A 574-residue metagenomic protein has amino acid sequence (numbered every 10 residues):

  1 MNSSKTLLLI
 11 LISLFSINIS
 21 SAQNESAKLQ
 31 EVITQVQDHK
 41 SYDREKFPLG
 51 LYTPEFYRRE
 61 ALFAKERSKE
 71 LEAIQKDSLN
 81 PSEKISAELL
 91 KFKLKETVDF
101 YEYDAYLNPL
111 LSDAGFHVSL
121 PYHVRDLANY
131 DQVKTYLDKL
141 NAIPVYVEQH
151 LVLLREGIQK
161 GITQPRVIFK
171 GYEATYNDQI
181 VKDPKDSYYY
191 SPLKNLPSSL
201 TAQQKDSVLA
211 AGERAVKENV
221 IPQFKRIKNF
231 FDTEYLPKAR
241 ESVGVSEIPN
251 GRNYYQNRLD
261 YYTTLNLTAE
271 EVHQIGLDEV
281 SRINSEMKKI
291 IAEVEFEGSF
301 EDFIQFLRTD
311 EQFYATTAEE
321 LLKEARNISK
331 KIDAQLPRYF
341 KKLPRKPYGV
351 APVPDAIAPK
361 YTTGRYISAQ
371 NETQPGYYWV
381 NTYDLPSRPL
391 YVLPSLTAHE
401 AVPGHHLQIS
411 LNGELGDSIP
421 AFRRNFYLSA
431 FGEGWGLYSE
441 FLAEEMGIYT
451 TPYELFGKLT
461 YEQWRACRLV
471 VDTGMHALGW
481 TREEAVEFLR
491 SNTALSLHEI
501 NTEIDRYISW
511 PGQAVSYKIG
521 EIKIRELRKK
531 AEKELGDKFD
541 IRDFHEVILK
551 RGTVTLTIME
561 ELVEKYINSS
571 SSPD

Functional and structural regions predicted by a protein language model:
M1-E25: Bacterial Sec-dependent N-terminal signal peptides
A22-D574: N-terminal maturation segment of proteins
